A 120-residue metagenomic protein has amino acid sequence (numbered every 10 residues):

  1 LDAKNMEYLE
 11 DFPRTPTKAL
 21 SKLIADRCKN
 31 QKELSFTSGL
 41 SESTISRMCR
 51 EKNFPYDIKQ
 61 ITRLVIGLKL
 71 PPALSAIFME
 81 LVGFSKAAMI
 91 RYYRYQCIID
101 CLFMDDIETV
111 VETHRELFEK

Functional and structural regions predicted by a protein language model:
L1-E33, I107-K120: A short, Lys/Arg-rich alpha-helix, primarily the initiator
D26, T37, G67: Residues within the alpha-helical elements of helix-turn-helix
K32, S43, A73: Key DNA-contact positions within bacterial/archaeal DNA-binding proteins
G39-Y56, E80-G83: Recognition helix of helix-turn-helix/homeodomain-like DNA-binding domains that insert into the DNA major groove
K52-G67: Short, basic-rich loop-to-helix N-cap that marks the start of a DNA-contacting helix
G67-L68, R94-K120: Long, compositionally biased
A76-D106: Short, charged recognition helix plus adjacent turn of helix-turn-helix-like nucleic-acid-binding domains
